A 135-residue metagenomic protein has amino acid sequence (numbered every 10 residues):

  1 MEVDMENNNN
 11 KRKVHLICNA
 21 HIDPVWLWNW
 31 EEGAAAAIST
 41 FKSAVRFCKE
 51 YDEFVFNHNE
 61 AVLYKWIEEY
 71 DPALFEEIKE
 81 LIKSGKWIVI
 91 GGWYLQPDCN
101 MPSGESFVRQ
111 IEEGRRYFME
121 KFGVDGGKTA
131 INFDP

Functional and structural regions predicted by a protein language model:
M1-P135: Carbohydrate-active enzymes and regulators
